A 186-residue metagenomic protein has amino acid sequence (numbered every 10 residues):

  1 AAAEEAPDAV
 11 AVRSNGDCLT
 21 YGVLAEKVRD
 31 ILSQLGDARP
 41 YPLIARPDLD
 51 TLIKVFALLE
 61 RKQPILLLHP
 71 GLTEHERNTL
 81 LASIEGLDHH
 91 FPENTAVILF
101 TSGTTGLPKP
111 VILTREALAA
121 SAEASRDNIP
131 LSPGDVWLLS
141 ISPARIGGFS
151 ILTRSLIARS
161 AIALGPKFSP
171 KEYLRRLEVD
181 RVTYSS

Functional and structural regions predicted by a protein language model:
A2, Y21-L24, Y41, L58 (+3 more regions): Adenylate-forming
P7, G86-F100, L107, P130-V136: Conserved pre-ATP/AMP-binding loop-to-beta segment of ANL
D8-G36, E74-L81, H89, L113-E116: Conserved AMP-binding/adenylate-forming core of the ANL superfamily
D17, L32-G71, S140-S142: Conserved AMP-binding/adenylate-forming
T20-Y21, A96-E123: Conserved AMP-binding A3 loop
K27, A45-R46, L66-L80, S160-D180: ATP-dependent adenylate-forming carboxylate-activation enzymes
L58, T101-T104, W137, L177 (+1 more regions): Conserved S/T- and glycine-rich ATP-binding loop of Class I adenylate-forming
A122-V136, A144-Y184: Conserved AMP-binding/adenylation subdomain of ANL enzymes
